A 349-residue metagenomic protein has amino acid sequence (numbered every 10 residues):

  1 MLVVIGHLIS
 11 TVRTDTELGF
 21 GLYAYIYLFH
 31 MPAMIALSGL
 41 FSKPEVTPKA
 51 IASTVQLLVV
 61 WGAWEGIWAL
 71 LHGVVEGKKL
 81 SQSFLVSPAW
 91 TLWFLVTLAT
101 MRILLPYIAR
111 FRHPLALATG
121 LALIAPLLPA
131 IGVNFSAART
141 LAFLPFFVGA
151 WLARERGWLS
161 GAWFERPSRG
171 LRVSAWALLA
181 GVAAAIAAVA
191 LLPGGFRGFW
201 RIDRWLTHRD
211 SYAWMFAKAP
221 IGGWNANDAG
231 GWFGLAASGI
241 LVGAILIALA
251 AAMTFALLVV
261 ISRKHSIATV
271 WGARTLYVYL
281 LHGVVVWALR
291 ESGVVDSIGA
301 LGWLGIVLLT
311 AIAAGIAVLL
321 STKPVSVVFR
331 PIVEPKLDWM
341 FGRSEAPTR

Functional and structural regions predicted by a protein language model:
M1-R349: Alpha-helical transmembrane segments and their immediate juxtamembrane cytosolic regions
